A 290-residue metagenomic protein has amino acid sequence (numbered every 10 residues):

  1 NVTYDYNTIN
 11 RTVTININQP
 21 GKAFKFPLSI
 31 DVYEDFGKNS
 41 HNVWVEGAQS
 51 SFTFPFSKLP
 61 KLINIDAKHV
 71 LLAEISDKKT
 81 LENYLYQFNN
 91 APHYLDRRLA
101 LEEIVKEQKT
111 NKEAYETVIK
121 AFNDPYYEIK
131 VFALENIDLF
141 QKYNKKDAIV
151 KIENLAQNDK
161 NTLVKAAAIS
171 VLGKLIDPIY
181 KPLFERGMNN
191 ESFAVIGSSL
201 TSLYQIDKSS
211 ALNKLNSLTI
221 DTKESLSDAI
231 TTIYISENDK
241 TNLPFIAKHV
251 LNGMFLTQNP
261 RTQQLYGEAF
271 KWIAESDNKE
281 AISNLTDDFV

Functional and structural regions predicted by a protein language model:
N1-L139, Y143-N144, K160-N161, K165 (+1 more regions): Non-catalytic accessory/interaction domains
S29, S40, S50-S51, S57 (+10 more regions): Generic serine detector
D31-Y33, E46-A48, K79-L81, Q87-A91 (+14 more regions): Generic preference for flexible, low-structure residues
H69-A73, L95-K109, K120, K130-Y143 (+6 more regions): Structural detector for internal amphipathic alpha-helices that build alpha-solenoid repeat scaffolds
D77-Q87, T110-F122, K142-Q157, D177-N189 (+3 more regions): Amphipathic alpha-helical scaffolding segments comprising HEAT/armadillo-like alpha-solenoid repeats
P92-H93, P125-Y126, K160-N161, E191-S192 (+3 more regions): Short inter-helical turns and helix N-cap capping residues of alpha-solenoid HEAT/ARM repeat scaffolds
M254-L265, L285: Non-catalytic carbohydrate-binding regions of carbohydrate-active enzymes
